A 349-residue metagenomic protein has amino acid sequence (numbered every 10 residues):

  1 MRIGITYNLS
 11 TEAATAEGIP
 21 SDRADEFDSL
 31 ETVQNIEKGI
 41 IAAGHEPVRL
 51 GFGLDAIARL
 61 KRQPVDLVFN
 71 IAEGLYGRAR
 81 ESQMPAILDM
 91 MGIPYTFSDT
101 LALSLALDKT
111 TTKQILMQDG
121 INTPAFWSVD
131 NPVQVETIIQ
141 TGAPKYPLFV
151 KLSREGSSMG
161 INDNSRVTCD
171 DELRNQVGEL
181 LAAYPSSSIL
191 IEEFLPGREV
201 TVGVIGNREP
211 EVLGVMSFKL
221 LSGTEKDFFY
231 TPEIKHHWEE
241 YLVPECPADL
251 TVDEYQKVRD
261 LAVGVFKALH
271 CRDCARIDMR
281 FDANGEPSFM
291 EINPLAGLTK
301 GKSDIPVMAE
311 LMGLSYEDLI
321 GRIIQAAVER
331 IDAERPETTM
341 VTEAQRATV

Functional and structural regions predicted by a protein language model:
M1-T6, I57, K61-P64, S104-L190 (+1 more regions): Active-site nucleotide/adenylate-binding loops and adjacent lid/helix of ATP-dependent enzymes
M1-T96, L101, L105-L107, D130-I138 (+3 more regions): ATP-binding N-terminal substructure of ATP-dependent carboxylate-amine bond-forming enzymes
E12-A16, G156-M159, W238-E240, T299-K300: Short acidic/His/Gly/Ser-rich catalytic and metal-binding motifs that mark active-site loops of diverse hydrolases
P47, P94-Y95, T123, L148 (+1 more regions): Hydrophobic beta-strand scaffold residues
I115-G120, D249-V349: ATP-dependent carboxylate activation and anion-phosphoryl transfer catalytic cores that bind Mg-ATP to form
M117, V129, N164-C169, V204-N207 (+3 more regions): Short beta-strand-to-turn element immediately C-terminal to the catalytic PLP-Schiff-base lysine in fold type I
D170-K257, F281, E286-S288: Phosphate-binding site of ATP-dependent enzymes
